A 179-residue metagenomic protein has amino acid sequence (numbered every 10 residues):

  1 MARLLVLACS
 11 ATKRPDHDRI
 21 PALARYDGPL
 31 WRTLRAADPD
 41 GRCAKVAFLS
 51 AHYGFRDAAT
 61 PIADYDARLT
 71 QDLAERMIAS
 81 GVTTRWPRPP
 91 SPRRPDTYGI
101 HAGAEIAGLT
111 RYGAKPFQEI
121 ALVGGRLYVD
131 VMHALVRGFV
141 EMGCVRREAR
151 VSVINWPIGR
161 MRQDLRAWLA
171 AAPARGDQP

Functional and structural regions predicted by a protein language model:
M1-P179: Peripheral peptide segments
